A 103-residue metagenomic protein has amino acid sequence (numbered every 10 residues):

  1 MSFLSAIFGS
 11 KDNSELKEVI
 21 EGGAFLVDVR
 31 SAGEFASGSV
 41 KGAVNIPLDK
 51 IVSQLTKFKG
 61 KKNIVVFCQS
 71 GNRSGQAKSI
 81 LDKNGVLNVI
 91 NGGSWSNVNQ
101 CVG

Functional and structural regions predicted by a protein language model:
S2-F25, A32-N63, N72-G103: Rhodanese-like catalytic fold shared by cysteine-dependent sulfurtransferases and DSP/PTP-type phosphatases
F67: Short, surface-exposed ligand- or partner-binding patches at beta-edge/loop junctions that are enriched in aromatics
